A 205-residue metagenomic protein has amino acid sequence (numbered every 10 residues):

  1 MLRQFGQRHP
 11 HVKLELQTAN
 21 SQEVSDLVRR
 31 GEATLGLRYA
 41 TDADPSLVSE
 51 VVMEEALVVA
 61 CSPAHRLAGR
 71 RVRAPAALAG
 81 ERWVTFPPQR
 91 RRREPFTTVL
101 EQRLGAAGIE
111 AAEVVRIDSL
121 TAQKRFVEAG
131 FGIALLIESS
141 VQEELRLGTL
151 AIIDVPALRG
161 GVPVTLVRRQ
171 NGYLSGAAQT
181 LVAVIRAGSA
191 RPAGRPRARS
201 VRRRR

Functional and structural regions predicted by a protein language model:
M1-P45, R116-I117, R202: Central regulatory/effector-binding core of bacterial HTH transcription factors
R3, S25-D26, E50, A76 (+1 more regions): Alpha-helical segments flanking ligand/cofactor-binding loops in enzyme cores
H11-E15, E110-V114, P163-T165: Residues at or immediately flanking beta-strands
K13, L27, G31-E32, V51 (+6 more regions): Conserved functional loop/turn residues at catalytic and ligand-binding sites
N20, A74, D118-S119, I137: Short loop/turn segments at beta->alpha junctions
P45-V51, E55-A56, R70-R71, T121-Q170: Beta-alpha-beta core module
L47-L57, C61-P87, G176: Flexible hinge/capping segments at coil-to-helix
R73, E81-A107, L174-A178, V182-A183 (+1 more regions): Secondary-structure junction motif
